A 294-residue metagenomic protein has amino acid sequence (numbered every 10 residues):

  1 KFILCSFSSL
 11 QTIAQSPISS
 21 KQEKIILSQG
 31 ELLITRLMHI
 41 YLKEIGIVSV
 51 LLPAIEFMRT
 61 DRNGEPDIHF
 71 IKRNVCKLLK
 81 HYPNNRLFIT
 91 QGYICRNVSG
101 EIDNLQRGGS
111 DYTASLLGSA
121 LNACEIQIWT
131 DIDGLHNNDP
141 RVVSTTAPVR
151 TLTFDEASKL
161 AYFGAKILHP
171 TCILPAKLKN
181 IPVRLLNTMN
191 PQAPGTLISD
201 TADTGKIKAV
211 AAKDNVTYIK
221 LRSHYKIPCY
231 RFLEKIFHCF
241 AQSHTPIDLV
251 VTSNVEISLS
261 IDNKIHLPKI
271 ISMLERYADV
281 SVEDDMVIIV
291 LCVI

Functional and structural regions predicted by a protein language model:
K1-L168, I173: Nucleotide/pyrophosphate-binding catalytic subdomain
I47, I181, T245: Short phosphate-binding/catalytic loops that engage adenosine nucleotides
R59, R96-V98, L135-H136, Q192-P194 (+2 more regions): Flexible loop/turn segments at secondary-structure boundaries
E125-W129, V183-L185, D248-L249: Short hydrophobic alpha-helical runs that function as membrane-insertion/retention elements
T153-S199, D203-R222: A conserved active-site cap/scaffold subdomain adjacent to cofactor or substrate pockets
T196-I294: A conserved regulatory-domain signal marking ACT and ACT-like small-molecule sensing domains and adjacent regulatory
